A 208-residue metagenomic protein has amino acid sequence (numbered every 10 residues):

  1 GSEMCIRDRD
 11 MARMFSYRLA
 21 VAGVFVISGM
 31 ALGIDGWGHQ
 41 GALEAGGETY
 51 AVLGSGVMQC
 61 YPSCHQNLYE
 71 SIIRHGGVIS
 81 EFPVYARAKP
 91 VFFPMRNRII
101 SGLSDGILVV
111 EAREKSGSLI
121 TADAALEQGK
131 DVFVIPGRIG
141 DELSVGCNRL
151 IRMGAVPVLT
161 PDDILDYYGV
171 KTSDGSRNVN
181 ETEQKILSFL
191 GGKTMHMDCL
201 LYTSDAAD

Functional and structural regions predicted by a protein language model:
S2-E3, R7-S204: Glycine-biased, small-residue-rich flexible motifs in mid-sequence functional cores and linkers
